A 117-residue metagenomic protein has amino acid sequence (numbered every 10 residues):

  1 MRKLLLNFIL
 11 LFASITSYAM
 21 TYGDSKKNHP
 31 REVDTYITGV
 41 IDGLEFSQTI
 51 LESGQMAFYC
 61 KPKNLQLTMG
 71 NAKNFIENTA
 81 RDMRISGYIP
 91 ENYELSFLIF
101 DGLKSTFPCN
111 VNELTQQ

Functional and structural regions predicted by a protein language model:
M1-L4: Positively charged n-region of N-terminal signal peptides that target proteins for export
N7-F8: Sec-dependent N-terminal signal peptides
S14-T16: N-terminal signal peptide c-region/cleavage motif recognized by signal peptidases
M20-N78, G102: Short N-proximal segments of mature Sec-exported proteins
F75-Q117: Surface-exposed, polar helix/loop patches in the mature regions of secreted/periplasmic/lumenal proteins that form
